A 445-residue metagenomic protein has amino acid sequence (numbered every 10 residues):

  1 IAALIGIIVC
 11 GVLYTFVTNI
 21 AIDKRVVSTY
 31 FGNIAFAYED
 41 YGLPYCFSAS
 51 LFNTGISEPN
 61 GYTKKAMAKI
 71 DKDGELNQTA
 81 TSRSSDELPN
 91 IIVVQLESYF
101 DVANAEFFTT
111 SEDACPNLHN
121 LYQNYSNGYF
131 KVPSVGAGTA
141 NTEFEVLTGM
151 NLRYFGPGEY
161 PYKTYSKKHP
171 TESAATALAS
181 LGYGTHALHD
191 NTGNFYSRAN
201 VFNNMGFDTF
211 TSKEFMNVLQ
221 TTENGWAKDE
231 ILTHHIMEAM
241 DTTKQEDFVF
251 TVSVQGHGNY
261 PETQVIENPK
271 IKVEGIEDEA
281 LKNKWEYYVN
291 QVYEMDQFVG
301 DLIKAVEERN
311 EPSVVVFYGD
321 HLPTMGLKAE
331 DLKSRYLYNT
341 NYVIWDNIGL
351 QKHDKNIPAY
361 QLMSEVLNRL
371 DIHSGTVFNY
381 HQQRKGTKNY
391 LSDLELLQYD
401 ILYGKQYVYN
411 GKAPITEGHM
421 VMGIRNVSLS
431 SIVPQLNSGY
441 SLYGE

Functional and structural regions predicted by a protein language model:
I1-P89, T110-Y129, T164-K168, E172 (+1 more regions): N-terminal secretory/membrane-targeting segments
L76-E87, Q95-L96, D101-E445: Solvent-exposed soluble domains appended to multi-pass membrane proteins
